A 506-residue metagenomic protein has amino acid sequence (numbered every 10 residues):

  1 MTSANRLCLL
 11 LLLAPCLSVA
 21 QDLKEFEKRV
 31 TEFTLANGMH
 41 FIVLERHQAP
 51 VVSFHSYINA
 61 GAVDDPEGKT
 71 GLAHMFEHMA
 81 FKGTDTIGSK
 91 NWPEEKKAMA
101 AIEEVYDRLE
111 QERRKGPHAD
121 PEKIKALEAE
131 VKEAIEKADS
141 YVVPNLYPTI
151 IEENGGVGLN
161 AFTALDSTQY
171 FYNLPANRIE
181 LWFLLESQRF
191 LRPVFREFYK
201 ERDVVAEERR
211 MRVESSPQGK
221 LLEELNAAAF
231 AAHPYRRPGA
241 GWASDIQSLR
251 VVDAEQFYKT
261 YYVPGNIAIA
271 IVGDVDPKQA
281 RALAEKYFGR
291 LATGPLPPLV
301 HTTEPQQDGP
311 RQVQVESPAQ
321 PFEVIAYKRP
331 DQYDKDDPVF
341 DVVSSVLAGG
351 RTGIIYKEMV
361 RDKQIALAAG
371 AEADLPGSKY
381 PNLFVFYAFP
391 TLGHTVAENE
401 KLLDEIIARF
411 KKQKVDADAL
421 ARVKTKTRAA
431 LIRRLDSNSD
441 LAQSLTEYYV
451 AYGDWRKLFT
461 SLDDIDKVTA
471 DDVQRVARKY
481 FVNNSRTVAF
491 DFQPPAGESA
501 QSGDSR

Functional and structural regions predicted by a protein language model:
M1-A4: N-terminal secretory signal peptides that target proteins for export/translocation
R6-S18: Bacterial N-terminal signal peptides
L17-I42, A268-A270, D276-E316, A326-K328 (+2 more regions): Proteolytic maturation boundary segments
L44, A49-D65, G71-A73, I87-Q188 (+6 more regions): M16 family metallopeptidases and their MPP-like homologs
T70-K82, G353: Active-site recognition of the HExxH zinc-binding catalytic motif
F195, R202-D203, R210, N226 (+2 more regions): Non-catalytic, conformational "gating/processing" segments within enzyme and secreted inhibitor domains
V205, K335-V343, L347, T469-D472 (+2 more regions): PPIase-associated folding chaperone regions across multiple families
R210-R212, N226-A227, L296-I354, P376: His/Glu-based metal-binding/catalytic segments typifying zinc-dependent metallopeptidases
